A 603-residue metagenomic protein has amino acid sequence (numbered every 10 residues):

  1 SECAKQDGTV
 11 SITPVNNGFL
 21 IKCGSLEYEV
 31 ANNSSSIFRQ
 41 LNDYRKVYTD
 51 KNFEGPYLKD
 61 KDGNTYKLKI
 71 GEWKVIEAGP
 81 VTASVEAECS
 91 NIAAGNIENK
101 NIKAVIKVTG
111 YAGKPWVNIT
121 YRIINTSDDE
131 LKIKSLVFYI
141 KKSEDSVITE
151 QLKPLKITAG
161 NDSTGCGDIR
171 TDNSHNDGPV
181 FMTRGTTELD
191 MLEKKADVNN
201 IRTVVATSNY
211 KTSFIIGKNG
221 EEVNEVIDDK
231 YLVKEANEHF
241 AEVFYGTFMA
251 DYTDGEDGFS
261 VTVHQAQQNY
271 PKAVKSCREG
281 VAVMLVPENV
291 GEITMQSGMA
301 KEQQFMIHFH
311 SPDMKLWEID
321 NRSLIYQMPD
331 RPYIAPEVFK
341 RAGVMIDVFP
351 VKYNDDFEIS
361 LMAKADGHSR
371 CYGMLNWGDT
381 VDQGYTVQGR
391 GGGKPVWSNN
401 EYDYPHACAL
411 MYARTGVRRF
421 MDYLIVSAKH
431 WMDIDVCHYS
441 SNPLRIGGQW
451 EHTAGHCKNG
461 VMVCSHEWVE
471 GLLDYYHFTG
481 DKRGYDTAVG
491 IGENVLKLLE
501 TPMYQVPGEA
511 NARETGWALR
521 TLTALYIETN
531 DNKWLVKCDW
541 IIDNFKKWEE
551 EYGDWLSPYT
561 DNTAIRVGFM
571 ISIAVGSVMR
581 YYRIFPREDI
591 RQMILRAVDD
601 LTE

Functional and structural regions predicted by a protein language model:
P14-P332, E337, N376-T380, V396-N399 (+2 more regions): Beta-strand/loop-rich accessory regions of lumenal/periplasmic or secreted enzymes, predominantly carbohydrate-active
S25-Y28, G63-K69, G416-R445: Carboxylate/His-rich catalytic cores and anion/metal-binding grooves
M314, V351-N354, Y412-I425, Y475-V489 (+2 more regions): Structural helix-adjacent loops and short alpha-helical linkers that scaffold large soluble proteins
K315-K340, V348, K352, D356 (+3 more regions): Terminal, non-catalytic domain-edge segments
N321-G392, V436-L444: Low-complexity, Ser/Thr/Pro/Gly-enriched N-terminal "stalk/linker" regions
Y333, S360-W377, Y423-Y439, K482-M503 (+2 more regions): Long, well-ordered core segments of solenoidal/helical folds
P395-A413, V461-Y476, E509-Y526, T563-Y582: Well-ordered alpha-helical segments within folded domains of soluble proteins
